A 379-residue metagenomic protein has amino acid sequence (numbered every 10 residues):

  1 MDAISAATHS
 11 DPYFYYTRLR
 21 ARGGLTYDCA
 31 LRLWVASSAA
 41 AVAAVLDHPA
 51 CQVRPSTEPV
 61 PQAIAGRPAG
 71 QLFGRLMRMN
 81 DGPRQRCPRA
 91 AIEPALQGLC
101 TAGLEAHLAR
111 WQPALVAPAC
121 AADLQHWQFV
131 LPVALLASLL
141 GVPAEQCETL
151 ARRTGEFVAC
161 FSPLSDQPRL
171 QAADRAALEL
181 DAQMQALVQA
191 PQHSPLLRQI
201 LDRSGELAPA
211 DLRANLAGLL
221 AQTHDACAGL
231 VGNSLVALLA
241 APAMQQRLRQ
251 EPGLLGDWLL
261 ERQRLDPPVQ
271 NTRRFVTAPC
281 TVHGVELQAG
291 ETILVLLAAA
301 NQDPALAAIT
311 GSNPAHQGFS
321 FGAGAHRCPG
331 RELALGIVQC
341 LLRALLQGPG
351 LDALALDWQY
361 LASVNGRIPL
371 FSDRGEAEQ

Functional and structural regions predicted by a protein language model:
M1-Q125, V133-A151, G155-L164, D174: Active-site substrate-recognition loop segments, prototypically the cytochrome P450 B′-helix/B-C loop
R152-D166, G253-D266, D357-P369: Short, mixed-charge aromatic SLiMs
R152-E206, A210: Cytochrome P450 catalytic core segment centered on helix I
R213-L220, H224-R249, P329-L351: Cytochrome P450 catalytic-core helices
P242, N301-G311: Cytochrome P450 core scaffold surrounding the K-helix E-X-X-R motif and the conserved "meander" helix-loop region
R249-V285: Conserved cytochrome P450 K-helix E-x-x-R motif and the immediately C-terminal K′/meander segment
R264, Q270, V285, A308-G375: Cytochrome P450 heme-thiolate "Cys pocket" and heme-binding signature region
N271, H283-G284, A289-A305: A translation/RNA-centric and nucleic-acid-associated enzymatic feature enriched in Class II aminoacyl-tRNA synthetases
